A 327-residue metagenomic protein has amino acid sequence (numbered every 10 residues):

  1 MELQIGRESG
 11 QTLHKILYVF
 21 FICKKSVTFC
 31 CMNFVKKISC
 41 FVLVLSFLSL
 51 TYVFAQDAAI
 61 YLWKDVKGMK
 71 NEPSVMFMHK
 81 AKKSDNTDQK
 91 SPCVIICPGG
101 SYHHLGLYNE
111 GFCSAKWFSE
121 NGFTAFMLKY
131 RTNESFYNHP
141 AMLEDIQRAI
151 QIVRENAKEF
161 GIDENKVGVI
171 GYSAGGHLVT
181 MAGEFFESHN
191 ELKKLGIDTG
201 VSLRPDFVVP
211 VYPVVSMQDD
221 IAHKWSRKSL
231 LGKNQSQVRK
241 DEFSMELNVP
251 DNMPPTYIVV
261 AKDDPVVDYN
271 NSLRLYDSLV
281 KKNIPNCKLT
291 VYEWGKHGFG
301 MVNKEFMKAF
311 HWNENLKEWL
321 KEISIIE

Functional and structural regions predicted by a protein language model:
Y18-A58: Bacterial Sec-dependent N-terminal signal peptides
Q56-Q89: N-terminal cap/lid segment of alpha/beta-hydrolase-fold proteins
K90-G99: Short beta-strand element of the alpha/beta-hydrolase
G106-C113, L128-E164, E305-A309: Catalytic nucleophile-loop/oxyanion-hole region of alpha/beta-hydrolase and closely related hydrolase-like folds
Q151-A222, K240: Primarily recognizes the serine-hydrolase "nucleophile elbow" in alpha/beta-hydrolase and SGNH/GDSL folds
P213-N248: Mobile cap/lid helix-loop segments that gate and shape the active-site cleft of serine hydrolases
I258-V260, D264: Short beta-strand/loop motif that positions the catalytic acidic residue of the alpha/beta-hydrolase fold
Y269, L273-D277, K281-E327: C-terminal catalytic histidine-bearing segment of alpha/beta-hydrolase fold enzymes
